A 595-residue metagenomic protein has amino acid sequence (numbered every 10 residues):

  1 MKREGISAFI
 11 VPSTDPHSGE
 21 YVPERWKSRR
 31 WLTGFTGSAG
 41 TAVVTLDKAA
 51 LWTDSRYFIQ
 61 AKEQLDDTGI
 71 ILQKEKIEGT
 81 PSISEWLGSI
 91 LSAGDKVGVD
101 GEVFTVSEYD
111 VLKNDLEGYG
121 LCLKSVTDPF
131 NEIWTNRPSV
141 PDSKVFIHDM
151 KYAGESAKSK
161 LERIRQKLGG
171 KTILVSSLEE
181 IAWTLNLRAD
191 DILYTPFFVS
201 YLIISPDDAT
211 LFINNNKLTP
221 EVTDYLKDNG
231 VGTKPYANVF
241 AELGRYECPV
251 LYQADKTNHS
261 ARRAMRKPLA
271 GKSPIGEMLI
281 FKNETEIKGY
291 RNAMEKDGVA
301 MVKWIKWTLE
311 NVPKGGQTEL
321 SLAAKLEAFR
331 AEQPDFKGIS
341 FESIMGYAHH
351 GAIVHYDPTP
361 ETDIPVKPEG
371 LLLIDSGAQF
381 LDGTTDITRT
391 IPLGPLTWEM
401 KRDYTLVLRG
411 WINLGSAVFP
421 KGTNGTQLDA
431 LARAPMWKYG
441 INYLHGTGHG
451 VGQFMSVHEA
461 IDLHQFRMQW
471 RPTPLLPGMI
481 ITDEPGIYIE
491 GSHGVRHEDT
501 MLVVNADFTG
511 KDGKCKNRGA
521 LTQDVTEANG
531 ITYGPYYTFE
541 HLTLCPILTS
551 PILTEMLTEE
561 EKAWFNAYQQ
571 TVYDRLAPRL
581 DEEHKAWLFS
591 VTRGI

Functional and structural regions predicted by a protein language model:
M1-I595: Active-site neighborhoods and metal-handling regions in enzymes and metal-associated proteins
